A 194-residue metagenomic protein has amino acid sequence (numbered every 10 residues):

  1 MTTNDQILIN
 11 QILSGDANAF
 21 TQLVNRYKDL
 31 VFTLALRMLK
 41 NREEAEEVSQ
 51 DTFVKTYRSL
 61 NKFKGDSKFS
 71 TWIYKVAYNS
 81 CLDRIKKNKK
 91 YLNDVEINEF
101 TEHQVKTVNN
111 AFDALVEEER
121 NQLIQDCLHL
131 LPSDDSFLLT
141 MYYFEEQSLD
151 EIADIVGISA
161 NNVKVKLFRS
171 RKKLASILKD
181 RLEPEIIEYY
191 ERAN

Functional and structural regions predicted by a protein language model:
T2, Q11, N93, L123 (+3 more regions): C-terminal edge and immediately downstream basic/flexible tail or linker adjoining helix-turn-helix-like DNA-binding
T2, Y91-E117: Internal acidic/polar
L13-Q22, F32-D51, I155, A160 (+1 more regions): Short, charged helix-capping/linker segments at alpha-helix termini
L13-S14, K40, F53-K68, K87-N88: Sigma70-family region 2
R26-D29, R37-M38, T140-Q147: Short helix-capping/turn signature of helix-turn-helix
T33, E47-V54, S67-N79: Structural recognition of an alpha-helix C-terminal capping motif at a helix-to-coil junction
N61-K64, K75-V95, E117: Arg/Lys-rich amphipathic alpha helix in sigma70-family domain 2
L82, I124, D135, F144 (+1 more regions): DNA-recognition helix of helix-turn-helix
